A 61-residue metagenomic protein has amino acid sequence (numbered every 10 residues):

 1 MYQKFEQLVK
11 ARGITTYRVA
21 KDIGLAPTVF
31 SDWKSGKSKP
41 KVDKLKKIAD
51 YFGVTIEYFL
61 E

Functional and structural regions predicted by a protein language model:
M1-T15: A short, Lys/Arg-rich alpha-helix, primarily the initiator
E6, S31-D32, L60: Key DNA-contacting residues within the recognition helix of helix-turn-helix
V9, A20, A49: The alpha-helix within a helix-turn-helix
T16, P27, V42-L45: Helix-turn-helix DNA-binding elements, focusing on the entry/boundary residues of the two helices that contact DNA
R18, V29, Y58: Residues in the helix-turn-helix
L25-K39: Recognition helix of helix-turn-helix/homeodomain-like DNA-binding domains that insert into the DNA major groove
D43-Y58: DNA major-groove recognition helix of helix-turn-helix/homeodomain DNA-binding modules
